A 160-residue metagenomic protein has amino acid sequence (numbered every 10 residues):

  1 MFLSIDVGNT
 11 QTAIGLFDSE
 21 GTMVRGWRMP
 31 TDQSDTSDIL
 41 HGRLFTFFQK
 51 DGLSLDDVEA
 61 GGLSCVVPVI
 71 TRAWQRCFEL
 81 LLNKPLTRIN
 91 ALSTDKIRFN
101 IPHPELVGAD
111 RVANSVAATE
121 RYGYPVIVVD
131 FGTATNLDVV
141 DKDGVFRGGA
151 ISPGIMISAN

Functional and structural regions predicted by a protein language model:
F2-D6, A60-G62, V126-D130: Short glycine-aspartate micro-motif
F2-T46, V145-A159: Short glycine-rich, Thr/Ser-proximal phosphate-binding strand/loop in the N-terminal lobe of ATP-dependent enzymes
T10, V67-V69, T133-N136: Gly/Ser/Thr-rich loops at beta-strand to alpha-helix junctions that form or flank small-molecule/cofactor-binding
T12-L16, T135-V140: Short beta-strand scaffold segments in enzyme catalytic cores
I14, L63, G132: Residue-level signal for inorganic ion chemistry
D51-L106, D141-G148, G154-I155: Short beta-strand-loop/turn "lid" adjacent to the catalytic site in phosphate-handling enzymes
K96-V126: Conserved phosphate-binding catalytic cores of ATP/NTP-utilizing and phosphoryl-transfer enzymes
